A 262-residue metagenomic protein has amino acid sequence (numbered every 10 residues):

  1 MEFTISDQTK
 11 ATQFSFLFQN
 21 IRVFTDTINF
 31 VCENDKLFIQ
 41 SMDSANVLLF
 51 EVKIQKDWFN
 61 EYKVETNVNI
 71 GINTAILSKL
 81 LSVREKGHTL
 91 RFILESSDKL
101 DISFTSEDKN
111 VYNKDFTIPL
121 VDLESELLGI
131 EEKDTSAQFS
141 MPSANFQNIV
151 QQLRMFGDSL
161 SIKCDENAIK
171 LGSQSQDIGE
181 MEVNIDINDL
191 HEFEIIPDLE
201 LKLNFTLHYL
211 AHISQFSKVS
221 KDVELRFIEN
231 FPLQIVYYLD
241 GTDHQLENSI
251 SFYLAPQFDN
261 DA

Functional and structural regions predicted by a protein language model:
M1-R22, T27-M155, S161-A262: DNA polymerase sliding clamps and clamp-related checkpoint/processivity subunits
